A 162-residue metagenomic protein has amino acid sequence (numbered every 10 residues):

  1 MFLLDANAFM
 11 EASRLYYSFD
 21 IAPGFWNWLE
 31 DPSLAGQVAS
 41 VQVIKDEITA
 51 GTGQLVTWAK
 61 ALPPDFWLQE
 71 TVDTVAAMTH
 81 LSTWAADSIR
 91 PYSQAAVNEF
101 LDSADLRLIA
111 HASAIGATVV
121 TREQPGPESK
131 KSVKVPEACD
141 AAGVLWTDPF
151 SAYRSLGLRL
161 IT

Functional and structural regions predicted by a protein language model:
M1, A6-I115, P125: Active-site-proximal, substrate-binding regions of enzyme catalytic domains and RNA-binding/basic surfaces
M1, T118, P125-T162: Acidic, PIN/NYN-like endoribonuclease modules and their adjacent C-terminal/linker elements
